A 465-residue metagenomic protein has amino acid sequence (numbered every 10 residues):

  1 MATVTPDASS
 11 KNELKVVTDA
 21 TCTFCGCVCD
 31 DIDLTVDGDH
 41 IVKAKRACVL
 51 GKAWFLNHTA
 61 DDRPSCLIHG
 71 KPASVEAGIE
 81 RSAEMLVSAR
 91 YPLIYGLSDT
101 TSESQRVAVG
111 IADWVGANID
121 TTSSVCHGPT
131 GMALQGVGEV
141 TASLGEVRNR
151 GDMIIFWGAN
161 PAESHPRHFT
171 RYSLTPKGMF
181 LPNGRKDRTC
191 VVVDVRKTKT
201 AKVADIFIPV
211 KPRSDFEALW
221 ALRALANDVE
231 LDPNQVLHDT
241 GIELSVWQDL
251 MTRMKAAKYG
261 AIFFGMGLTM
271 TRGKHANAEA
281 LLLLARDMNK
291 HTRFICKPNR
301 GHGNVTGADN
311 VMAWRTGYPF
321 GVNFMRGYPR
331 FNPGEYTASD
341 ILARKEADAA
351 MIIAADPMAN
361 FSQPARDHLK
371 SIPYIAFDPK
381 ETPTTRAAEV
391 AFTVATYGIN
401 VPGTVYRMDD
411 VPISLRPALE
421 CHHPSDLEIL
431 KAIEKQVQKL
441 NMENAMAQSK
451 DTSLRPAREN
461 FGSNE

Functional and structural regions predicted by a protein language model:
M1-L225, M266, E346, K435-E465: N-terminal export/assembly segments and adjacent metallocofactor-ligating motifs of anaerobic energy-metabolism
T35, T198-A204, R366-D367, E381-E389: Short loop/helix-cap segments at secondary-structure boundaries that form the rim of catalytic
K71-L86, I242-R253, E335-I341: A short, well-structured juxtamembrane/interface segment
P92, D152, D205, K258-G260 (+3 more regions): Conserved acidic residues
A112-T175, L282-R386, A395-N400, Q448 (+1 more regions): Extended redox/cofactor-interaction regions of prokaryotic respiratory oxidoreductases
D194-R196, T200-P233, M266, K274 (+3 more regions): Short alpha-helices
E217, A226-N332: Active-site phosphate/pyrophosphate-binding segments
V390, Y397-D451, N460-E465: C-terminal functional extensions of proteins
